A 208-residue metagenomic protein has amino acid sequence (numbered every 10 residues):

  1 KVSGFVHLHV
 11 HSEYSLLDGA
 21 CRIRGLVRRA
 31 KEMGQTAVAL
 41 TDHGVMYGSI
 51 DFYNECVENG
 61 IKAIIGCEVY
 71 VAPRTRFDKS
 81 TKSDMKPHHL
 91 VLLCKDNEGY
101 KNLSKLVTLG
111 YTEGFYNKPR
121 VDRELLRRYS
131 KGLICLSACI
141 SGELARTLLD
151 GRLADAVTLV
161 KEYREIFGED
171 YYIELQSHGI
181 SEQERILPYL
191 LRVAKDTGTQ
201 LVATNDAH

Functional and structural regions predicted by a protein language model:
K1-H208: Phosphodiester-processing cores and adjacent nucleic acid-binding clamps
